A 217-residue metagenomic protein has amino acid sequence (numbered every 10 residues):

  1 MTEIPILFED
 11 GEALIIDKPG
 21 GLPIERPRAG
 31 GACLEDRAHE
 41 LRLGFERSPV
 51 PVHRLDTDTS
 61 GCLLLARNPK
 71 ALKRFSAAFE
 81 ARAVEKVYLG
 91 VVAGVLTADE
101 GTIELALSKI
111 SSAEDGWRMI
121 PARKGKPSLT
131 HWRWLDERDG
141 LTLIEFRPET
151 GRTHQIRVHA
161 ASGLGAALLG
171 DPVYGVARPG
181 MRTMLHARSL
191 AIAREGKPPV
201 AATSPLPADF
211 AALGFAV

Functional and structural regions predicted by a protein language model:
M1-L129, D136-R138, M184, P199 (+1 more regions): RNA pseudouridine synthases
G30-A38, K109, T130, D139-R194 (+1 more regions): Pseudouridine synthase
